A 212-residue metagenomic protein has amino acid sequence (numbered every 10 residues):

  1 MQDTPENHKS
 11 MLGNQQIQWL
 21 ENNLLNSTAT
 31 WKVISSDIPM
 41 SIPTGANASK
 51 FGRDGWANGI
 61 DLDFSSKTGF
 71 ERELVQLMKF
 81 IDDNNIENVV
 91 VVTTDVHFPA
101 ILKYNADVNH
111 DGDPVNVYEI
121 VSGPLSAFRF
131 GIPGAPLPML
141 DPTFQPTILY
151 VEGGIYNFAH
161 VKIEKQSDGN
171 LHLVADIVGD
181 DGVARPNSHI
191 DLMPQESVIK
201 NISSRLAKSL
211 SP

Functional and structural regions predicted by a protein language model:
M1-P212: Long, structured stretches of catalytic cores involved in phosphate-ester chemistry, encompassing
